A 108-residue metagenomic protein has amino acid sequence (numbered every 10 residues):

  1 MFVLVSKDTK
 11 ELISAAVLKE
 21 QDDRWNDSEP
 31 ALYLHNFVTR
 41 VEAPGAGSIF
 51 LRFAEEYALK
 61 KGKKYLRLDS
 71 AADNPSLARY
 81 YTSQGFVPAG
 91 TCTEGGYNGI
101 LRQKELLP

Functional and structural regions predicted by a protein language model:
M1-E42, L51-F53, K61, L106: Acetyl-CoA-dependent GNAT
E42, L68-A78, E94-N98: Conserved beta-strand-loop-alpha-helix junction that forms the acyl-donor binding cleft
A58-A71: Conserved GNAT acetyl-CoA-binding A-motif
Y80-Y81, F86: Conserved active-site tyrosine of GNAT-family acetyltransferases
P88-G90: A short linear hydrophobic-aromatic micro-motif
C92-P108: Terminal substrate-recognition subdomain of acyl/acetyltransferases
